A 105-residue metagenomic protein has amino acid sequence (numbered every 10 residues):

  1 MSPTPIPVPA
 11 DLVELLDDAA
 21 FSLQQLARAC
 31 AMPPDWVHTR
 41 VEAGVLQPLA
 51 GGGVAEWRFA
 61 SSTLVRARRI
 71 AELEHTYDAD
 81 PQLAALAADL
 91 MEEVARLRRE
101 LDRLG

Functional and structural regions predicted by a protein language model:
S2-R28, P34-H38, E42-G105: Arg/Lys-rich, alpha-helical DNA-contact motif
